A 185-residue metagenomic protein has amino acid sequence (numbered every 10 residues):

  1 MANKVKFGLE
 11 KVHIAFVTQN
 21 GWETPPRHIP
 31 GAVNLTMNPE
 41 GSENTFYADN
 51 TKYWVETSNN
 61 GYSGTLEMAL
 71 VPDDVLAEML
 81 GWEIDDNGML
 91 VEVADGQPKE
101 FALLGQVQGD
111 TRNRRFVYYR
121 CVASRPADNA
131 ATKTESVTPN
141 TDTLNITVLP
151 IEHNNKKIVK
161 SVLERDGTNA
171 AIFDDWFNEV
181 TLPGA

Functional and structural regions predicted by a protein language model:
M1-L76, V122-T141: Solvent-exposed edge beta-strands and adjacent loop segments that serve as assembly or binding interfaces
N3, D49, D73-D74, D85-D86 (+6 more regions): Acidic-enriched, low-complexity/disordered segments with a strong bias for Aspartate over Glutamate
W54-Y119: Structured, beta-strand-rich domain cores that present glycine/charged loop surfaces used to bind extended ligands
A123-A185: Mixed-charge, glycine-accented linear interaction segment located at domain edges/termini
